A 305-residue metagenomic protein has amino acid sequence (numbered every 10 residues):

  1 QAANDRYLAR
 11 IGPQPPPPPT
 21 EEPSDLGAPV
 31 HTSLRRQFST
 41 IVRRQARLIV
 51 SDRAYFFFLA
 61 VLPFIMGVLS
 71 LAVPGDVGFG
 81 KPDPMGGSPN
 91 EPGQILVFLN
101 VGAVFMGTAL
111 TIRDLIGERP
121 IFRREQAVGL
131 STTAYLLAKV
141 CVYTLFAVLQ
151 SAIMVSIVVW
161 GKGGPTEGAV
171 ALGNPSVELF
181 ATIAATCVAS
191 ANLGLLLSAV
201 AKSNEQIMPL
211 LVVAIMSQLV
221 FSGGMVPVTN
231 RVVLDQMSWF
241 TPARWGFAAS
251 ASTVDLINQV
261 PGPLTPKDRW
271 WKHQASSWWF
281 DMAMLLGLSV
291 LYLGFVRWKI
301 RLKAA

Functional and structural regions predicted by a protein language model:
Q1-A54, L59-L71, G75-D76, P82 (+2 more regions): Topological signature of polytopic alpha-helical transporters
P29, F57, F98-I112, T144-L145 (+3 more regions): Hydrophobic alpha-helical transmembrane segments of multi-pass membrane proteins
L34-F57, D114-L145, A191-P209, G294 (+1 more regions): Helix-loop boundary elements of multi-pass alpha-helical membrane proteins
R43-R47, K81-G102, T132-L136, T166-T182 (+1 more regions): Juxtamembrane membrane-interface segments at transmembrane-helix boundaries in membrane proteins
I65, S70, P89-G161, I215: Hydrophobic alpha-helical transmembrane segments of multi-pass membrane transport proteins
V73, K202-F247, A251-L256: Transmembrane helix segments
G75-I95, P120-V128, K162-N174, L210-A214 (+3 more regions): Interhelical loop segments of eukaryotic multi-pass membrane proteins
A138-G224, W278, V290-R297: Alpha-helical transmembrane segments and their short interhelical loops
